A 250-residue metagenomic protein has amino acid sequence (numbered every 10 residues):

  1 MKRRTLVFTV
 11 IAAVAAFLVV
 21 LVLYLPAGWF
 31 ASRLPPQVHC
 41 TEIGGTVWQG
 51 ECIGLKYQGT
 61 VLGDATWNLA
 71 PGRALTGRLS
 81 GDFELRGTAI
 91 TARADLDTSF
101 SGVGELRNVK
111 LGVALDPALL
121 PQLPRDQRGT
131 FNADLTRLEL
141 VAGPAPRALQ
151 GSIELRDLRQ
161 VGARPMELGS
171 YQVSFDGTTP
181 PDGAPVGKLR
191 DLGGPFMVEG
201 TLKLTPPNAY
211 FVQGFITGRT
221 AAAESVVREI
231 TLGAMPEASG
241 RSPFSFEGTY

Functional and structural regions predicted by a protein language model:
K2-V10, S32, E167-Y250: Extended terminal
R4-Y24: Hydrophobic membrane-insertion alpha-helices, especially the h-region of bacterial N-terminal signal peptides
V19-P36: Short, non-transmembrane alpha-helical segments in secretory-pathway proteins
V38-L138: N-terminal beta-strand/beta-hairpin edge segment
H39, T130-P146, Q150-T201: Solvent-exposed beta-strand/coil patches in large extracellular/periplasmic or lumenal scaffold regions
Q58, G87, P144, D191-G193 (+1 more regions): A generic beta-sheet turn/junction motif
G81, L149-G151, V212: Transmembrane beta-strands of outer-membrane beta-barrel proteins
G87, F100, D157, G193 (+1 more regions): Transmembrane beta-strands of outer-membrane beta-barrel pores
